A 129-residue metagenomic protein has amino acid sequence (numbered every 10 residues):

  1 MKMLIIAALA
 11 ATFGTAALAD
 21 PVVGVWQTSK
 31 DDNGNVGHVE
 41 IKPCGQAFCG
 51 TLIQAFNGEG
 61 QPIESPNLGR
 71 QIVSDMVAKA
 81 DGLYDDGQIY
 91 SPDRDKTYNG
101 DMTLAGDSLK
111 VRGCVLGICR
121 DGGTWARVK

Functional and structural regions predicted by a protein language model:
M3-F13: Sec-dependent N-terminal signal peptides
F13-A19: Sec/Tat signal peptide C-region and signal peptidase I cleavage site
A19, P43, I118-C119: A broadly tuned, weak detector of single residues within folded domains
V22-V23, Q27-Y98: Central antiparallel beta-sheet cores of small beta-barrel/beta-sandwich binding domains
D93-R94, N99-L104, S108-G122: Short, exposed beta-strand-loop hairpins at the edges of beta-sheets in extracellular/periplasmic proteins
V128-K129: Short, solvent-exposed mixed-charge patches
